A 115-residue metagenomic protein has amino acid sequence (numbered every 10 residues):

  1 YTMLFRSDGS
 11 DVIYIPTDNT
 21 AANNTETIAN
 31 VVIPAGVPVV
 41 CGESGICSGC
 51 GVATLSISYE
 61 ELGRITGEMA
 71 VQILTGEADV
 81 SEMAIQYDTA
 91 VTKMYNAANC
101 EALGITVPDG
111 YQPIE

Functional and structural regions predicted by a protein language model:
Y1-L4: Short, small-residue-biased leader/transition segments that mark boundaries at the very start of proteins
R6-S7, V31-I33, S56-E60: Short, hinge-like loop/turn segments at secondary-structure boundaries
S10-A22, V39-G42: Periplasmic-binding protein-like
D18-N19, E43-S44, S58-I65, Q86: Hinge/beta->alpha junction and helix N-cap segments in small-molecule ligand-binding domains
N24, I28, L62, T66-M69 (+3 more regions): Stable alpha-helical elements in mature extracytoplasmic
N24, I28-G51: Venus flytrap/periplasmic-binding-protein-like
I57-A78: Hydrophobic alpha-helical segments within soluble ligand-binding/sensing domains
Q72-E115: Hinge/cleft segment of the Venus flytrap/periplasmic-binding protein
